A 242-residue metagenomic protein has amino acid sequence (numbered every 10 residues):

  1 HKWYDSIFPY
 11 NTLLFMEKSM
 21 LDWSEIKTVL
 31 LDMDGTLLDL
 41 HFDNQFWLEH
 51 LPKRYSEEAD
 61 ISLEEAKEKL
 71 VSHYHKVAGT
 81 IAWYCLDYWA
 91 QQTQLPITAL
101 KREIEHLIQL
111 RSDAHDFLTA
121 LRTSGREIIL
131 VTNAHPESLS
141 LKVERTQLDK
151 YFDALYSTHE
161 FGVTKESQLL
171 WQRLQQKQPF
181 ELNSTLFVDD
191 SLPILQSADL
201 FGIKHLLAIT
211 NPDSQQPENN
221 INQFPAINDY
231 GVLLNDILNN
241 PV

Functional and structural regions predicted by a protein language model:
W3, I7-Y10, F15-V29, T119 (+2 more regions): Asp-based, Mg2+/Mn2+-dependent phosphohydrolase catalytic module
E17-E68: Active-site neighborhood of HAD-like aspartate-dependent phosphohydrolases
E25, T80-Q92, T98-L130, P136-S140 (+1 more regions): Short, acidic loop-to-helix structural element flanking the phosphoryl-transfer center in phosphate-processing enzymes
T36, T132, T185: Ser/Thr-centric signal marking residues that sit in or immediately flank functional binding/regulatory motifs
L37-D39, S72-V77, I104-L107, E160-F161: Short histidine/acidic/glycine/proline-rich micro-motifs that form metal- and phosphate-coordinating active-site loops
D39-L48, T80, S197-L207: Short, charged helix-to-loop "capping" segments that act as catalytic/coupling loops
E49, K53-R102: A metal-dependent, Asp-based hydrolase signature
